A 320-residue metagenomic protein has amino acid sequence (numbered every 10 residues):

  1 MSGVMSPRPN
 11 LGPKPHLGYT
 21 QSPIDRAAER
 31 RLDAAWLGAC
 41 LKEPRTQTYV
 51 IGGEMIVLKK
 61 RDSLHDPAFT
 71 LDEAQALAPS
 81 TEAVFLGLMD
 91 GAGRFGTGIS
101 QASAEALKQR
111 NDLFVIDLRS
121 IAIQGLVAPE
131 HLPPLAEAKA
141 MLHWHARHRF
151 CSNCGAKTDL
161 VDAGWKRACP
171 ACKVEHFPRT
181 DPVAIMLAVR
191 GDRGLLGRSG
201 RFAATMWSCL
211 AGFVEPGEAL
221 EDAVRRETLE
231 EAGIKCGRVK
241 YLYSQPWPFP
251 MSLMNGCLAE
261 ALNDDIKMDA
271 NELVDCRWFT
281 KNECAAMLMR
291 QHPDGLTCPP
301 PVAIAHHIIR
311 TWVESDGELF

Functional and structural regions predicted by a protein language model:
S2-H148, D159, A203-W207, D269-F320: Nudix hydrolase/Nudix homology domain
L88-G91, R190-D192, N263: Short acidic-glycine loop/turn motifs at beta-strand connectors
E137-L187: Cys/His-rich short segments
R167-C209, F213, K235-C236, A259: N-terminal strand-loop-strand
L210, V224, T228: Hydrophobic alpha-helical positions that pack around
E218: Surface-exposed, charge/polar-rich loops and edge strands
Q245-M268: Active-site-adjacent beta-strand/loop module that shapes the phosphate/pyrophosphate-binding cleft
